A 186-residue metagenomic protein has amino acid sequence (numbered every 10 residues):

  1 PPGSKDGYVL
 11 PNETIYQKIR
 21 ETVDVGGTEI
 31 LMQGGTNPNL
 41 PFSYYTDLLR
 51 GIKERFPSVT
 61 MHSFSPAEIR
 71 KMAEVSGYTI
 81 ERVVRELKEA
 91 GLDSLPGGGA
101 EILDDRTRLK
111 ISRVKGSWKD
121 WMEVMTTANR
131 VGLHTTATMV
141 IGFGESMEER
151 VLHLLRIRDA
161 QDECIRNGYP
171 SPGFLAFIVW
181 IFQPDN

Functional and structural regions predicted by a protein language model:
P1-T14: Canonical Radical SAM [4Fe-4S] cluster-binding loop centered on the CxxxCxxC motif and its immediate flanking residues
P2-G3, L31, T36-N39, S65-E74 (+4 more regions): Conserved radical SAM core fold
N12-E21, Y78-E86: Short, acidic/polar
Y16-G34: Short Fe-S-cluster ligation motifs
I19, T46-R50, E81-V84, M122-M125 (+1 more regions): Generic structural signal for well-ordered alpha-helices, preferentially at hydrophobic/aromatic core positions
G35, D47-L49, K53, P57-V59 (+1 more regions): Asp-box/WD-like beta-propeller blade repeats and closely related beta-sheet repeat scaffolds
F42-T46, A73-E81: Distinct, well-ordered alpha-helical segments
F56, E89-A100, K119-N186: Conserved C-terminal portion of the radical SAM core fold that forms the substrate/S-adenosylmethionine-binding
